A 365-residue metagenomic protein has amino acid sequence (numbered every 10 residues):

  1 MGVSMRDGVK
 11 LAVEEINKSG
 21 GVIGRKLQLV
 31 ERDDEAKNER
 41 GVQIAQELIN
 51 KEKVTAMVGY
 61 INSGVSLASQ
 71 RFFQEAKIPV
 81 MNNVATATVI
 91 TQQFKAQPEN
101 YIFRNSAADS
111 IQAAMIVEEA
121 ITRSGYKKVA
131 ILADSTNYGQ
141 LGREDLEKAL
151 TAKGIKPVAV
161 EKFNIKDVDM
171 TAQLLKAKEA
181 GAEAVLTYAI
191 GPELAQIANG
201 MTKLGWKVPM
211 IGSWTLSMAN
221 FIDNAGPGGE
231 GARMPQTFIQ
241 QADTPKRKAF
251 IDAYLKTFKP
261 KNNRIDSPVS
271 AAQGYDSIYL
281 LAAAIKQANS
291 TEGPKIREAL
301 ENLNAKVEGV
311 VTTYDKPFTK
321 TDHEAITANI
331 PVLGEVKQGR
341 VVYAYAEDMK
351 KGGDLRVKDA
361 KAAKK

Functional and structural regions predicted by a protein language model:
M1-K365: Extracytosolic ligand-binding ectodomains
